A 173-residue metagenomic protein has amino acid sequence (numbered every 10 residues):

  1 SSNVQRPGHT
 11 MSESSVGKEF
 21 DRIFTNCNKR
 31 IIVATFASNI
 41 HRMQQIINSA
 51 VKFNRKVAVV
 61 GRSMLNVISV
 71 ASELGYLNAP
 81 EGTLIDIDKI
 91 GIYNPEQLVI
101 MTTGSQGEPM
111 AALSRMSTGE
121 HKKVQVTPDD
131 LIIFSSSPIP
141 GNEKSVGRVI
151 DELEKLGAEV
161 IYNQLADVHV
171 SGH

Functional and structural regions predicted by a protein language model:
S1-H173: Acidic/His-rich, metal-assisted hydrolase cores and their charged scaffolds
